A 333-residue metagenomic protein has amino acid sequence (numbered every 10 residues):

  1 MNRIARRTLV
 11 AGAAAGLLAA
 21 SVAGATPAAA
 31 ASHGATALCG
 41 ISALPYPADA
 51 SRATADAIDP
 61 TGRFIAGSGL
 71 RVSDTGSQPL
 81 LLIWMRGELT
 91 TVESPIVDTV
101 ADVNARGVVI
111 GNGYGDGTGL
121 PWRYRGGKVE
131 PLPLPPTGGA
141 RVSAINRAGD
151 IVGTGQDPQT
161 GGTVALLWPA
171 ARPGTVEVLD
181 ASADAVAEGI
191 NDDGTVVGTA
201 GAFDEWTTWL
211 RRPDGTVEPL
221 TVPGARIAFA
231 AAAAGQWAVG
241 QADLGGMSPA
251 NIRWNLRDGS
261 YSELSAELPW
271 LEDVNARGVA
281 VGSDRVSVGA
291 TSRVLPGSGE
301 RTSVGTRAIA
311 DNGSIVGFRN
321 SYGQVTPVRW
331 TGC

Functional and structural regions predicted by a protein language model:
N2-T8, G12, A29-C333: Residue-level hotspots at or immediately adjacent to binding/recognition sites across diverse folds
L18-P27: C-terminal segment of classical bacterial N-terminal signal peptides
